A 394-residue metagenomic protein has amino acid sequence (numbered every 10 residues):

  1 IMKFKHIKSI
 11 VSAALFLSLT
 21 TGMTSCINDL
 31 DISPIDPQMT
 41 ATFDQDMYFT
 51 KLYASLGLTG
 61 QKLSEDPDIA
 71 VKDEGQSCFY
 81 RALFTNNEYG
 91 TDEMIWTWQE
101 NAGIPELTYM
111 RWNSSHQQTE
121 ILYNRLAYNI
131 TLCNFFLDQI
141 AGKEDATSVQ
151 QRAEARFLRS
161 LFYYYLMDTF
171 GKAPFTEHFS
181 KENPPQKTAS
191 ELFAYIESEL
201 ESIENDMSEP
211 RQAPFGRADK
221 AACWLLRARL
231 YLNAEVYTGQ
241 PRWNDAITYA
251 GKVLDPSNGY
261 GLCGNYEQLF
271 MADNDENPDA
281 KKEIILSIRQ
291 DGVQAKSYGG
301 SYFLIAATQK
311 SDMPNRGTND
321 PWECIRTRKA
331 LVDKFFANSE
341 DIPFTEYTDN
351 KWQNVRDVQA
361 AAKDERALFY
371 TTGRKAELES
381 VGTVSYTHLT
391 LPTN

Functional and structural regions predicted by a protein language model:
K3-S12: Bacterial N-terminal signal peptides that target proteins for export
S12-G22: Bacterial N-terminal signal peptides
C26-F79, L269-F270: Membrane-proximal, proline-rich intrinsically disordered regions
D46, T50, A54-G60, E93-F170 (+3 more regions): Conserved, well-structured interaction surfaces
G57-K62, P67, M94-I95, Q99-E120 (+2 more regions): Elongated scaffold/linker segments in the mid-to-C-terminal portions of large proteins
M167-D168, P174, N233-G239: Short coil/turn linking the two alpha-helices of tandem helical-hairpin repeats
